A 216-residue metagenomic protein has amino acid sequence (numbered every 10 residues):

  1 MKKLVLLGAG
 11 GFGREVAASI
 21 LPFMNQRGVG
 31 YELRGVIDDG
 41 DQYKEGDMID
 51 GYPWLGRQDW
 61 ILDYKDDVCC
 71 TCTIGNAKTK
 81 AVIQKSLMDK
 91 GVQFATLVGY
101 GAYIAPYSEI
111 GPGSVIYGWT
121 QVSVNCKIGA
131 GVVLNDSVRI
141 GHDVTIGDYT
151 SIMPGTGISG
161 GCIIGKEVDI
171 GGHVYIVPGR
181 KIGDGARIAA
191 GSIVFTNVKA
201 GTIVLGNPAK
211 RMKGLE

Functional and structural regions predicted by a protein language model:
K2-L21: Glycine-rich adenosine-cofactor-binding loop
K3-L4, E32-R34, D67-C70: Short active-site oxyanion
L6-L7, I37, T73: Short hydrophobic segments within beta-strands
F12, Q42, K210: Conserved Rossmann-like nucleotide-cofactor binding loop
I20-M24, L87: Active-site catalytic pocket residues across diverse enzymes, especially alpha/beta-hydrolases
F23-G46: NAD(P)-binding Rossmann-fold cofactor-contacting core
D41-Y103: Phosphate-bearing ligand-interacting subdomains that bind or position ATP/ADP/UDP/GDP/NAD(P) or nucleotide-linked
T96-M212: Structural signal for interior beta-strand "rungs" in well-ordered beta-sheet cores of soluble enzyme domains
